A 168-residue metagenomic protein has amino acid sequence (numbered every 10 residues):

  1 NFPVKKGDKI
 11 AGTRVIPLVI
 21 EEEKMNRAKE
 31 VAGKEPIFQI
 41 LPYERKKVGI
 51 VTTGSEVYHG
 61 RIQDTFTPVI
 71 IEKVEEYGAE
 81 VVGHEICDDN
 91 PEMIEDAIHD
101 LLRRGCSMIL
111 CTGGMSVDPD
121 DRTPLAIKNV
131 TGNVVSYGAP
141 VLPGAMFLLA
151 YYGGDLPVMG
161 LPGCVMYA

Functional and structural regions predicted by a protein language model:
N1-V81: Short, glycine/charged-enriched hinge/interface segments at domain edges or termini
S55, T65, A79-A168: Short glycine/threonine-rich loop/turn motifs
